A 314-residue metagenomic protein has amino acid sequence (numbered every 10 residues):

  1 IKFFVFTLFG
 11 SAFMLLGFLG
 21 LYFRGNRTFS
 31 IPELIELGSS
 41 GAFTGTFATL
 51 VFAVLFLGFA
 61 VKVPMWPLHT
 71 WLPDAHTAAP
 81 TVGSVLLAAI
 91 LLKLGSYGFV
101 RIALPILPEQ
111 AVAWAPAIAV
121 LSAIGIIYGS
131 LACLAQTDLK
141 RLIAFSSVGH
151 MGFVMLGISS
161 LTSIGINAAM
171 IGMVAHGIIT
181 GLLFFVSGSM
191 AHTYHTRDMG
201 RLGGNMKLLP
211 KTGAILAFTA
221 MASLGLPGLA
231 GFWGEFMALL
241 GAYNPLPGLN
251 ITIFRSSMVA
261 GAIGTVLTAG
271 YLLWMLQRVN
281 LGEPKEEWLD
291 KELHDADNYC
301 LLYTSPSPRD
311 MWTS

Functional and structural regions predicted by a protein language model:
I1-R278: Hydrophobic transmembrane alpha-helices and their helix-loop junctions in integral membrane proteins
R197, L281-W288: Short, Lys/Arg-enriched, Gly/Pro-containing loop segments at transmembrane-helix junctions of multi-pass membrane
W288-L302: Interfacial loop-to-transmembrane junctions
Y303-D310: Conserved small/polar residues in nucleotide/adenosyl-binding loops
